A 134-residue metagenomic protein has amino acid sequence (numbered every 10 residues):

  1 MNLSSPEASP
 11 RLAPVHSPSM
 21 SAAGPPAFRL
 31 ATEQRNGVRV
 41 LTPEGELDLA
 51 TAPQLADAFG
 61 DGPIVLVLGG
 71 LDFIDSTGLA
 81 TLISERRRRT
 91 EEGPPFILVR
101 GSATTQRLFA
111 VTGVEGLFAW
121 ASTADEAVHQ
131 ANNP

Functional and structural regions predicted by a protein language model:
M1-R35, P94, V128-P134: Actinobacteria-biased recognition of intrinsically disordered, low-complexity terminal regions
S4, M20-D57, L68: STAS-typified acidic loop motif
A31-E33, V99, A119-A121: General small-molecule cofactor/ligand-binding pocket signal
P43, G62-P63, N132-P134: Intrinsically disordered, low-complexity proline-rich regions
E46-F118: Amphipathic alpha-helical interaction surfaces in cytosolic regulatory modules
D57, E126-H129: Replace "anionic and nucleotidyl ligands
L117-T123, A127: Short acidic-hydrophobic, aromatic-tinged amphipathic segments that line or gate anion-handling sites
